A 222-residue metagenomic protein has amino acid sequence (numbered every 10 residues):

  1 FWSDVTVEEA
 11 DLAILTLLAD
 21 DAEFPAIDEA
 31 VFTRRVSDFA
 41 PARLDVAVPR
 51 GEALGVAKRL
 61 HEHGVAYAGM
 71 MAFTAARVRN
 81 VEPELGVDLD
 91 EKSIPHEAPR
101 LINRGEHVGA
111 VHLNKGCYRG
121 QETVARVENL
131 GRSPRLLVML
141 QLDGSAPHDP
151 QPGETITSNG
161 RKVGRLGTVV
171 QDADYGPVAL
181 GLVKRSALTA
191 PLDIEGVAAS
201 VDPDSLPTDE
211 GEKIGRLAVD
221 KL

Functional and structural regions predicted by a protein language model:
F1-E84: Acidic, low-complexity central loop/insert segments
A76-G105: Short, conserved active-site entrance elements at the starts or edges of catalytic domains
K92-I94, L101-V111, K115-Q121, A125-L222: Glycine-rich, small/acidic residue-mixed loop/short-helix segments
